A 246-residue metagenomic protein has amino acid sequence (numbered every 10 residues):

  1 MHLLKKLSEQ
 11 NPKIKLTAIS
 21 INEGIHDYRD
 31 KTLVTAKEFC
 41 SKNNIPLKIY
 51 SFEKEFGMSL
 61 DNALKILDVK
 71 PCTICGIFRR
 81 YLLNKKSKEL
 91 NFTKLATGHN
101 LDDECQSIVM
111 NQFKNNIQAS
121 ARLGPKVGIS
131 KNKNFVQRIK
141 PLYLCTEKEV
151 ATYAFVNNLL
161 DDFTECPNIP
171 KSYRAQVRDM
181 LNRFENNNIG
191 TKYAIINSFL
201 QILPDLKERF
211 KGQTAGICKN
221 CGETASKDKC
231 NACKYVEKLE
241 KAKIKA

Functional and structural regions predicted by a protein language model:
M1-R122, N132, L144-N157, C230: ATP-dependent adenylation/nucleotidyltransferase module used to activate substrates
I25, K54-F56, V127, N168 (+2 more regions): Residue-level detector of flexible, active-site-proximal loop/helix-junction positions within diverse enzyme catalytic
L47, A225-S226, E237: Cys/His-rich microdomains that often coordinate metals
N62-L67, Q176-L181, T224: Short, surface-exposed amphipathic charged segments that create phosphate/polyanion-binding patches used for binding
D102-N186, T191-A194, A246: Catalytic subdomain that performs nucleotidyl-dependent activation
R183, T191-G216, T224: Cys/His-rich Zn2+-binding cysteine-cluster or related metal-binding knuckle/ribbon modules and their
A215-C221, C230-C233: Short cysteine-rich clusters marking metal-coordination/redox-active sites
C233-I244: Short Cys/His-rich micro-motifs in 6-15 aa windows
